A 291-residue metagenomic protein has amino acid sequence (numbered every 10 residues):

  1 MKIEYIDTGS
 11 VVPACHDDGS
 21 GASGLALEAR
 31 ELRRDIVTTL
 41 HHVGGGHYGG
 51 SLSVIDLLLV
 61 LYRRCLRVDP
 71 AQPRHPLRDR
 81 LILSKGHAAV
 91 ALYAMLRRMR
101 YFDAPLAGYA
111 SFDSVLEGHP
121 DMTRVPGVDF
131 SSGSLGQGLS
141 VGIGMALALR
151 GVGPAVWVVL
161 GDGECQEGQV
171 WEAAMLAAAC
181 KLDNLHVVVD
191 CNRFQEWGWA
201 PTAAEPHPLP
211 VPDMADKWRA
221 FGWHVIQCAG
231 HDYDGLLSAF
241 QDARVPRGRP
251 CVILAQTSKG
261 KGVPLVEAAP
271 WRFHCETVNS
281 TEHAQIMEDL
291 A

Functional and structural regions predicted by a protein language model:
M1-L32: N-terminal hydrophobic or amphipathic helices/low-complexity stretches enriched in small/hydrophobic/Pro/Gly
K2-Y5, Y233, A239-A291: Glycine/aspartate-rich loop-and-adjacent alpha/beta segment that forms the canonical ThDP
A29-G45, D190: N-terminal capping segment at the start of a domain
I36-T39, S51-A179: Cofactor-binding active-site loop characterized by glycine-rich and histidine/acidic residues
H47, H87, G118-P120, Q137 (+2 more regions): Histidine-centered active-site/metal-ligand motif
D79-L81, P154-V158, L185, R249-T257: Generic beta-sheet signal
V90, C165-Q166, F194-Q195, K259-V263: Short, active-site-adjacent cap segments at secondary-structure transitions
G127, S131-P246: Thiamine diphosphate
